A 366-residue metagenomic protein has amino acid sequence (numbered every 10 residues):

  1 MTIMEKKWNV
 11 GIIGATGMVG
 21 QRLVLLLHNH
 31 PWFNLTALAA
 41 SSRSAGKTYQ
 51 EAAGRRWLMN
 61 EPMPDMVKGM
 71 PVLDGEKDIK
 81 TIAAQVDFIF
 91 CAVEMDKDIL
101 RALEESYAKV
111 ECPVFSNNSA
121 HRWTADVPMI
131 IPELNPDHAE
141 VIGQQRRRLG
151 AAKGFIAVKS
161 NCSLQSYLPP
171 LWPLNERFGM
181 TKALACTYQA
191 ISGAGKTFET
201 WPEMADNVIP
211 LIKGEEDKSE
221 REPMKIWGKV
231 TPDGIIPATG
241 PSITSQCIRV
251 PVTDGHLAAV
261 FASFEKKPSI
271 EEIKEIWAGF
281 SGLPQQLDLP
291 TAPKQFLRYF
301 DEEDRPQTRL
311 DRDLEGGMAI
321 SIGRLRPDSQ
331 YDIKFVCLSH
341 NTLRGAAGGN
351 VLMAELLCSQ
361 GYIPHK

Functional and structural regions predicted by a protein language model:
T2-P210, S242, L314, L325-S329 (+2 more regions): N-terminal Rossmann-like NAD(P) cofactor-binding subdomain of oxidoreductases, focused on the glycine-rich
S192-K366: Charged docking surfaces used in two-component/phosphorelay signaling
